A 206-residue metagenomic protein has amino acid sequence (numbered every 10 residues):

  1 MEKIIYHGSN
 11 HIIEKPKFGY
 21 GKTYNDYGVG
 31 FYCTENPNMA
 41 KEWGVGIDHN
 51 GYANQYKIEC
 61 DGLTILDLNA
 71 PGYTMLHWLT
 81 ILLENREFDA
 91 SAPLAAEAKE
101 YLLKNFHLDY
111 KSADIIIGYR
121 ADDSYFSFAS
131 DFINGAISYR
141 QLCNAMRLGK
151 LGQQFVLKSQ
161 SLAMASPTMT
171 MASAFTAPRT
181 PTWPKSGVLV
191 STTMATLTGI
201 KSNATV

Functional and structural regions predicted by a protein language model:
M1-Y27, G46, G199: ADP-ribose/NAD+-binding catalytic cleft of ART/PARP-like enzymes
I5, A53-Q55: Conserved hydrophobic/aromatic beta-strand scaffold that supports enzyme active sites
G30: Catalytic centers of nucleases
W43: Catalytic-adjacent loop/helix segments of enzymes that bind and process anionic phosphate/sulfate esters
G46-G51, E59-V206: Conserved NAD+-utilizing ADP-ribose enzyme module
